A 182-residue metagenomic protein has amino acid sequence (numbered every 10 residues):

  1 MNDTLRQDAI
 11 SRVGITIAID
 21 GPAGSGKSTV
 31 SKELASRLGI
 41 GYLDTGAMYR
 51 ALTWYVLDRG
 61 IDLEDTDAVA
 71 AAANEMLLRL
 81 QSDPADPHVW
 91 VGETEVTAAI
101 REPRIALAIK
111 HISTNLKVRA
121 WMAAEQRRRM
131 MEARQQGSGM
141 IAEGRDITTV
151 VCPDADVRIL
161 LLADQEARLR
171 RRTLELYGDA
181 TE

Functional and structural regions predicted by a protein language model:
M1-T16: Extreme N-terminal, non-catalytic leader segments that precede Walker-type/kinase nucleotide-binding cores
I19: Hydrophobic anchor at the beta1->P-loop junction of P-loop NTPases
P22: P-loop (Walker A) phosphate-binding loop of NTP-binding proteins
K27: Conserved lysine of the Walker
V30: Hydrophobic positions on the alpha1 helix immediately C-terminal to the Walker A/P-loop
A35-D44, D58-I61: Post-Walker A helix-loop "phosphate-sensing" segment adjacent to the P-loop in P-loop NTPases
A47-S138, T149-V151, E166-R170, L174-E182: ATP-dependent small-molecule kinase phosphotransfer cores that center on conserved nucleotide phosphate-binding segments
M140, D156-L160: Short, well-ordered beta-strand core segments
